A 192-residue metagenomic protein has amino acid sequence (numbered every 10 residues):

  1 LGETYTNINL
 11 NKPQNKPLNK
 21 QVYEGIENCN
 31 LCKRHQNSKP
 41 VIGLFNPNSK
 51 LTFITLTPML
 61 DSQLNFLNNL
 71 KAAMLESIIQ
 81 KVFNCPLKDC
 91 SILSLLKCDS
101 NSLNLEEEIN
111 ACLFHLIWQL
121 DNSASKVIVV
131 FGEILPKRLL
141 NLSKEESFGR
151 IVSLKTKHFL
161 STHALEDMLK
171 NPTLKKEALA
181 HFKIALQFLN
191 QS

Functional and structural regions predicted by a protein language model:
L1-S192: A polyanion-binding, active-site-adjacent surface
